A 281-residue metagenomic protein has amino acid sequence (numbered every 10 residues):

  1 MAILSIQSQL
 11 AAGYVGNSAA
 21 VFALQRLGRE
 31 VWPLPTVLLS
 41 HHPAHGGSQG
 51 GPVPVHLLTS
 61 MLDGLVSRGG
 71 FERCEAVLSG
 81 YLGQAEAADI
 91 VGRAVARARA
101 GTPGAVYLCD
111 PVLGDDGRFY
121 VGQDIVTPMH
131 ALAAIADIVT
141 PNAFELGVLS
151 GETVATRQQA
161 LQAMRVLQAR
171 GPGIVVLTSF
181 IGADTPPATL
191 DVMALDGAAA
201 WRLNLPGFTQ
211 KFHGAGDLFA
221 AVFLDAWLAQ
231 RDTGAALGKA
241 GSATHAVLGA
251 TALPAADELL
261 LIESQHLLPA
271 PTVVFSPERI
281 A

Functional and structural regions predicted by a protein language model:
M1-D116, E263-E278: Conserved N-terminal subdomain of the carbohydrate kinase-like
A11, A200-H213: Short pre-catalytic strand/loop immediately N-terminal to key active-site residues, enriched for Gly-Thr
A20-A23, A220-W227, A240, T244: Buried hydrophobic packing segments
R29, D63-F71, A96, A100 (+5 more regions): Generic secondary-structure signature for well-ordered alpha-helical cores
Y120-A200, R231-G234: Conserved phosphate/ATP/ADP-binding segment of small-molecule kinases
G147-V148, Q210-L237: Short, small-residue alpha-helix embedded
G234-A281: Charged C-terminal helix
